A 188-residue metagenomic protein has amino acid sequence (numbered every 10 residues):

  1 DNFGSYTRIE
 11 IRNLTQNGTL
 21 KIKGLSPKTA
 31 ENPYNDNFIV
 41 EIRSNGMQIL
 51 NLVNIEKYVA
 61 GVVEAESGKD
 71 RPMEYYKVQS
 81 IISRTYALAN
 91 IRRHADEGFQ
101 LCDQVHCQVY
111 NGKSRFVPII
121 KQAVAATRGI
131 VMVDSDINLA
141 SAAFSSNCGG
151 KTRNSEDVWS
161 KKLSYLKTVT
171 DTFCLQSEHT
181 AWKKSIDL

Functional and structural regions predicted by a protein language model:
D1-L188: Conserved, single-site charged/polar hotspot
